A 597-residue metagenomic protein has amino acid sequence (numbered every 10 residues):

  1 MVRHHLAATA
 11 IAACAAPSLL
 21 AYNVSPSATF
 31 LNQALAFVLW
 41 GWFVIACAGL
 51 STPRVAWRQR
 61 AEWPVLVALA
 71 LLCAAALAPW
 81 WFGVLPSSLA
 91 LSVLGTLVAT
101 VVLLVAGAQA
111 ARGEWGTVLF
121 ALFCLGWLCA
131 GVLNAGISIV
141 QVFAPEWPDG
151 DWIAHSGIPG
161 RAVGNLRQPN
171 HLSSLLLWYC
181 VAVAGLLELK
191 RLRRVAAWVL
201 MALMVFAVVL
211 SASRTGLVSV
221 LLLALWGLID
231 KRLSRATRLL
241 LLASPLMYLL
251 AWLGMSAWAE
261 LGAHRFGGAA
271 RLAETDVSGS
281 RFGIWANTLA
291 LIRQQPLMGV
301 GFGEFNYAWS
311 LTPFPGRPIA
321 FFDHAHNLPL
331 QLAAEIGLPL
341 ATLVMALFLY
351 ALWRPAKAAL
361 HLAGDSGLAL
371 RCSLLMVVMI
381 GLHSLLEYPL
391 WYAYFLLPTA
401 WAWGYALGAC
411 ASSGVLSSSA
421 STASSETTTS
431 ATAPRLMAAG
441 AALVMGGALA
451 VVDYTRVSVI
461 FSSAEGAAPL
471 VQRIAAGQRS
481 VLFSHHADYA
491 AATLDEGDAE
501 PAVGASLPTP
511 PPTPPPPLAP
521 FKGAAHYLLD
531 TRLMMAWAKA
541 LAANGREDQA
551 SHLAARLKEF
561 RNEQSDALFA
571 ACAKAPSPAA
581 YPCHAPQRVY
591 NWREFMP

Functional and structural regions predicted by a protein language model:
M1-A78, V84-S92, V98-A121, L125 (+8 more regions): Transmembrane signal-anchor hairpin modules in multi-pass inner-membrane enzymes, especially those that act on
A8-L20, A36-A48, C73-W80, V93-A106 (+6 more regions): Alpha-helical transmembrane segments of multi-pass inner-membrane proteins
S25-P26, V84-G95, G157-L172, A273-F282 (+1 more regions): Short aromatic-rich membrane-water interface segments that cap or initiate transmembrane helices in multi-pass membrane
A28-L31, S87-L91, L166-N170, A212-T215 (+2 more regions): Membrane-interface catalytic loops of GT-C/OST-like multi-pass glycosylation enzymes that act
F37-V44, V181, A224, L362-A423 (+1 more regions): Transmembrane alpha-helices of multi-pass inner-membrane enzymes
R161-A162, L223, A251-N287, A369 (+1 more regions): Flexible juxtamembrane loops connecting transmembrane helices in multi-pass membrane enzymes that build or modify
Q168, F282-F322, P329, I336-T342: TM-adjacent membrane-interface loops and short helices in multi-pass inner/ER membrane proteins
